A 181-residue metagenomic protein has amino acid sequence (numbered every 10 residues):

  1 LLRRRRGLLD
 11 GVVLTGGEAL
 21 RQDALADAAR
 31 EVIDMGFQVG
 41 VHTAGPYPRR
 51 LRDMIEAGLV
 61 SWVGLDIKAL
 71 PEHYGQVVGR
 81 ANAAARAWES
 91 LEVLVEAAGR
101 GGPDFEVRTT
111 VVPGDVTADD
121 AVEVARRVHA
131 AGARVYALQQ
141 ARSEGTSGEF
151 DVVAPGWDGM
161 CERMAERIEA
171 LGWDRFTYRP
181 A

Functional and structural regions predicted by a protein language model:
L1-G11, L20-V153: Conserved AdoMet/S-adenosylmethionine-binding subsite of the radical SAM
G17: Conserved strand-to-loop "acid loop" that flanks and positions the catalytic carboxylate
A87, R100-F105, T146-A181: Short acidic, glycine/proline-enriched helix-loop-strand junctions
